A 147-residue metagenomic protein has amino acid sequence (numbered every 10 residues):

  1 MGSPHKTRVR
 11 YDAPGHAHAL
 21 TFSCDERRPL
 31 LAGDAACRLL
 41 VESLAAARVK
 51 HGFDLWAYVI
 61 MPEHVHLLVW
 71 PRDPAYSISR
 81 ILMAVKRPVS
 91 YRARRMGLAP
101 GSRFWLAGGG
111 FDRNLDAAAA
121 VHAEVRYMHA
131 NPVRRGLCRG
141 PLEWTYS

Functional and structural regions predicted by a protein language model:
M1-S147: Short catalytic/metal-binding and nucleic-acid-binding patches
